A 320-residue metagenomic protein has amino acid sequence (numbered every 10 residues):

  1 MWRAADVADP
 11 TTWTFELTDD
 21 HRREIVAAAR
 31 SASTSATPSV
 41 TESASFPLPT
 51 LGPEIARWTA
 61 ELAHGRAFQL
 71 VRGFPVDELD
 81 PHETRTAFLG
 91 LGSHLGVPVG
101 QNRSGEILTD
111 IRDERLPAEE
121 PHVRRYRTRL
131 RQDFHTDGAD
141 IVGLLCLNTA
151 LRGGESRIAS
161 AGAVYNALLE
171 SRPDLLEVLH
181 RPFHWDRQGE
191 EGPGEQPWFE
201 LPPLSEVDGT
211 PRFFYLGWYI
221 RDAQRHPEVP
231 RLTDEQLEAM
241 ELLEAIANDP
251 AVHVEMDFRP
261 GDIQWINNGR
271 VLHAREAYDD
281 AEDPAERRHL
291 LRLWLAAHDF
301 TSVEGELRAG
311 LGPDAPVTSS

Functional and structural regions predicted by a protein language model:
M1-L51, A56-R57, H64-G65, Q69 (+4 more regions): Active-site environment of non-heme Fe oxygenases that use a 2-His-1-carboxylate facial triad
H82-L89, A159-S160: "Short basic amphipathic alpha-helical interaction patches in structured regions
F88-V99: A short alpha->loop->secondary-structure connector
